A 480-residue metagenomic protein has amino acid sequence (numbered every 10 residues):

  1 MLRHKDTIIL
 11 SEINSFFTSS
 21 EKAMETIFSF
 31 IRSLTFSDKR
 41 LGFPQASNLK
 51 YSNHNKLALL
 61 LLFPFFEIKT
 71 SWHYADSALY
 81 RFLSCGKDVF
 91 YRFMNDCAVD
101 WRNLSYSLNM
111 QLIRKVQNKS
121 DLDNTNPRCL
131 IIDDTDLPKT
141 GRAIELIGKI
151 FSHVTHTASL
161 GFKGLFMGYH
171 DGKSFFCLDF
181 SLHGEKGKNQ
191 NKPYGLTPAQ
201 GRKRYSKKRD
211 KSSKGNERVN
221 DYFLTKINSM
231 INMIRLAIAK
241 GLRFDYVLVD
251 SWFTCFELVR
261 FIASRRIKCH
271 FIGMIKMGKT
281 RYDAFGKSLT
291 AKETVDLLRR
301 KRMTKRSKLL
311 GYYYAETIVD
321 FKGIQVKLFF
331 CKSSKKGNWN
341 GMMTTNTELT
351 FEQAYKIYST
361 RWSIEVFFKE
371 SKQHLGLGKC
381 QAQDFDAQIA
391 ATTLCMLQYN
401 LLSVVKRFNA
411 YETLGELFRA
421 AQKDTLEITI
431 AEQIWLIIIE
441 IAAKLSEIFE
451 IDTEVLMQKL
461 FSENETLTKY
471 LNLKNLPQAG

Functional and structural regions predicted by a protein language model:
M1-Y51, F63, L79-F82, G184 (+7 more regions): A short, flexible helix-boundary coil/loop motif
H4, K39, P44, N95-A199 (+1 more regions): Active-site-proximal, Lys/Arg-enriched surface segment that forms a nucleic-acid-binding/basic interface patch
D38-R114, F166, S174-F176, F223 (+5 more regions): Short, positively charged, Gly/Tyr-enriched micro-motifs that form contact patches at catalytic or ligand/partner
E67-K69, D88-V89, N95, V154-F244 (+1 more regions): Electropositive, glycine- and tryptophan-enriched low-complexity nucleic-acid-binding patches
N126, L130-D136, E352-A382: Short amphipathic alpha-helical "interface-anchor" segments enriched in bulky aromatics
P127, A239, V259-H270, A291: Short, surface-exposed basic-aromatic patches at helix termini and helix-loop junctions that form
I267-T280: Acidic, His- and aromatic-enriched active-site or binding-groove loops in soluble protein domains that engage sugars
